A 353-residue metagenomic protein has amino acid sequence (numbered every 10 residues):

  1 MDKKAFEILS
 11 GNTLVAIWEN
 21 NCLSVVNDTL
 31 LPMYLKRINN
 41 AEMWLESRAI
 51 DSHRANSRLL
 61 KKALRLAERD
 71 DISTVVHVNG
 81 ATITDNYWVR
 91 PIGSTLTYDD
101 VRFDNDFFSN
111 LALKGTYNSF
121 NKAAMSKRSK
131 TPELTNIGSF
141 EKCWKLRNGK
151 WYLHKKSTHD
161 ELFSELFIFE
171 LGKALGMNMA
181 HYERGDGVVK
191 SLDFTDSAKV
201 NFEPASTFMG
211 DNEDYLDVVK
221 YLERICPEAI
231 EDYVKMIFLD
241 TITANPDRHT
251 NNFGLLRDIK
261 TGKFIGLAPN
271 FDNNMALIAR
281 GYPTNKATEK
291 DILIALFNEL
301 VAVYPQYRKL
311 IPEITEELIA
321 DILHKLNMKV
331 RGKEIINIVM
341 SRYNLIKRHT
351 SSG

Functional and structural regions predicted by a protein language model:
M1-F238, I242-A244, L256-G353: Phosphate/dinucleotide-binding and metal-coordinating scaffold of catalytic cores in nucleotide-dependent enzymes
H249, G254-R257: Conserved protein-kinase catalytic-loop segment immediately C-terminal to the catalytic Asp of the HRD motif
